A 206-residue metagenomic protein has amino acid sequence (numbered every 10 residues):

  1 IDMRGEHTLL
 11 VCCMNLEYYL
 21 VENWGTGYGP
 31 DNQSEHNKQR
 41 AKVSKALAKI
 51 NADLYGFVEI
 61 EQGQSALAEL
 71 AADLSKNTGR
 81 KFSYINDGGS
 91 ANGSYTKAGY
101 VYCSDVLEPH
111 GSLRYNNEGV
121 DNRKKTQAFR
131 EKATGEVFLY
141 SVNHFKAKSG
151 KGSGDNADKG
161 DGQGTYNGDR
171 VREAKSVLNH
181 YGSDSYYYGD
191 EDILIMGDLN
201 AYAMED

Functional and structural regions predicted by a protein language model:
I1-D206: Divalent cation-coordinating acidic motifs and surrounding scaffolds that mediate Ca2+/Mg2+/Mn2+/Zn2+-dependent binding
